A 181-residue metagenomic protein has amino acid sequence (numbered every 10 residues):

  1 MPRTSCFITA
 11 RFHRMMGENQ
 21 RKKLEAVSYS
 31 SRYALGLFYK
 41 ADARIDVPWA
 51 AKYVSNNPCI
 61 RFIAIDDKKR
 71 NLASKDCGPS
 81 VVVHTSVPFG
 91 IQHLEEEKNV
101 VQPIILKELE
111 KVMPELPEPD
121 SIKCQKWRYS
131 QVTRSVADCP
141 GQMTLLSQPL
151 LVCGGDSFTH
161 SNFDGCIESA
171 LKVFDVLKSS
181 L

Functional and structural regions predicted by a protein language model:
M1-Y53, E115: Central helical "cap/lid" subdomain
R11-R14, F38, V101, E115 (+3 more regions): Preference for well-ordered, secondary-structure-rich cores of eukaryotic proteins
S30, D42-A43, N56, L72-S130: Flavin-binding catalytic cores
R32-G36, I60, S80: Short hydrophobic/aromatic beta-strand or adjacent loop that forms the aromatic wall/cage of a ligand/substrate-binding
D46-D76: Anionic-ligand binding region
R70-D76, P119-C153, S157-T159: FAD-binding beta-loop-beta segment adjacent to the flavin cofactor pocket
L145-L150, G155-L181: A conserved FAD-binding loop/helix module that cradles the flavin
